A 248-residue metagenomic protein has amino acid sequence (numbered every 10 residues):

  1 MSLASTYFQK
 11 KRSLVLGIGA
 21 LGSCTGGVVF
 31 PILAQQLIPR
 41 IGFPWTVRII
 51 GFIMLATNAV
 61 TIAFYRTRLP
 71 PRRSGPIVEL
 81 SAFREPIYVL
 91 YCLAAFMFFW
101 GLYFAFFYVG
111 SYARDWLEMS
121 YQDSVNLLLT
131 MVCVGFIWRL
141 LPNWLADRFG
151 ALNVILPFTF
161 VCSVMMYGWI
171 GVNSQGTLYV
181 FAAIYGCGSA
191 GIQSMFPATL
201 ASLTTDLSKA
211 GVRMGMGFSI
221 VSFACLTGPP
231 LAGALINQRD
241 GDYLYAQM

Functional and structural regions predicted by a protein language model:
M1, G19, F96-M97, T177-G191 (+1 more regions): Hydrophobic core of transmembrane alpha-helices in multi-pass small-molecule transporters, especially MFS/SLC-type
M1-L21: Cytoplasmic helix-loop-helix junction between adjacent transmembrane helices in 12-TM secondary transporters
Q36-F52, L231-M248: A membrane-interface helix-boundary motif in multi-pass transporters
F43, I49-R73: C-terminal membrane-cytosol helix-exit motif in multi-pass small-molecule transporters
E85-N153, P197, G228-A232: Extracytoplasmic gate region of multi-pass secondary transporters
D147-F160, L207: Cytoplasmic membrane-interface "Motif A"-like loop-to-helix N-cap segments of 12-TM Major Facilitator Superfamily
F160-N173: C-terminal ends and interior cores of transmembrane alpha-helices in multi-pass membrane transporters/permeases
T204-G241: A late C-terminal transmembrane helix in Major Facilitator Superfamily
